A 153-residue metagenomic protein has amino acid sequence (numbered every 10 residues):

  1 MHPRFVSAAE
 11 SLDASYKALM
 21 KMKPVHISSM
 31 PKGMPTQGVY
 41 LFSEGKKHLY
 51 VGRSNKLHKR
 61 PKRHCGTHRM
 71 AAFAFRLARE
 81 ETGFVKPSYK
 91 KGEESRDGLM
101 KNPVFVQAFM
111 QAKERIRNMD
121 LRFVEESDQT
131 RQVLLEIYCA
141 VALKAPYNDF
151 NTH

Functional and structural regions predicted by a protein language model:
M1-M100, D120, V124-E126, T130-V141 (+2 more regions): GIY-YIG nuclease catalytic motif and its immediate N-terminal context
G98-M110: Long, low-complexity, intrinsically disordered segments enriched in glycines and aromatic residues
F109-R117: Short, conserved catalytic or adaptor-binding loops enriched in Gly and charged residues
